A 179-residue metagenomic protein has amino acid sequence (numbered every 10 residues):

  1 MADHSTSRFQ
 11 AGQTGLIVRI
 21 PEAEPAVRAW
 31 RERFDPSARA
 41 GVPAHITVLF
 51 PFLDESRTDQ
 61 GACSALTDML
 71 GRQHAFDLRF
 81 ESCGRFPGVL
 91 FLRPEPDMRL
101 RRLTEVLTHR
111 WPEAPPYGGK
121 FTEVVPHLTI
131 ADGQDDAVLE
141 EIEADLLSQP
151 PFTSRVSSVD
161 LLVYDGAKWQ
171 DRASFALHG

Functional and structural regions predicted by a protein language model:
M1-D77, D97-R155, Q170-G179: Basic, often amphipathic N-terminal segments
V89: Histidine/lysine/aspartate-rich catalytic loop segments that bind and position anionic ligands
V163-D165: Short, exposed beta-strand-loop hairpins at the edges of beta-sheets in extracellular/periplasmic proteins
